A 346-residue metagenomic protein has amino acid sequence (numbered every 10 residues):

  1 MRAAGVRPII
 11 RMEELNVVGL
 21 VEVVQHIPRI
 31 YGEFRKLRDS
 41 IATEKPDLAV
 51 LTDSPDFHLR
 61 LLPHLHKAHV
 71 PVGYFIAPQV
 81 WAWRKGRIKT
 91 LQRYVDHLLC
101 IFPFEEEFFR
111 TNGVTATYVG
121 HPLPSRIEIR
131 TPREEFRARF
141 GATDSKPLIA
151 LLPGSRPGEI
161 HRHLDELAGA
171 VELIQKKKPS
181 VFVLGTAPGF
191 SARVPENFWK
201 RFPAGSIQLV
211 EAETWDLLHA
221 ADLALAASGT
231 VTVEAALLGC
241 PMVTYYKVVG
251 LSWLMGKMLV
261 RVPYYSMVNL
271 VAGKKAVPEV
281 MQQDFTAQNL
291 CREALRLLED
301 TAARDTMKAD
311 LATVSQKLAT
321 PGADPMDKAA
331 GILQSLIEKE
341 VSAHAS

Functional and structural regions predicted by a protein language model:
M1-S346: Nucleotide-activated sugar donor-binding and catalytic core shared by glycosyltransferases and related lipid-linked
